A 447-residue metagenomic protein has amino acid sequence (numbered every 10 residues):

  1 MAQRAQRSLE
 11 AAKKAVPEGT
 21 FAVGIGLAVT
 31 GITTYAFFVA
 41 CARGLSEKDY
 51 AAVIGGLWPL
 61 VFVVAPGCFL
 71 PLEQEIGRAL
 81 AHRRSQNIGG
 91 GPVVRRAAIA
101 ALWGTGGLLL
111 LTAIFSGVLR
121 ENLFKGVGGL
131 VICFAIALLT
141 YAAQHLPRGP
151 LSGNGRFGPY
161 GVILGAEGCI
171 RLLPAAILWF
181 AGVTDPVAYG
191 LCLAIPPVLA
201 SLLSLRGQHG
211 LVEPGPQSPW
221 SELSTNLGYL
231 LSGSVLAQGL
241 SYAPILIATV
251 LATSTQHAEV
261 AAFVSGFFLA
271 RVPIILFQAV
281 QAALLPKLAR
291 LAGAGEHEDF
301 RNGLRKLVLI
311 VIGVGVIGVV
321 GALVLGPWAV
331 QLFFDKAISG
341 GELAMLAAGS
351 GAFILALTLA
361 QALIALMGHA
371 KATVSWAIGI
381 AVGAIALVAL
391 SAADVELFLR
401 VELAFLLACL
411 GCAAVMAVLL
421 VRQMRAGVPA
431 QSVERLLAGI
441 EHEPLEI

Functional and structural regions predicted by a protein language model:
A2-K14, G158-V162, G182, P186-C192 (+3 more regions): Interhelical loop/hinge segments that connect adjacent transmembrane helices in multipass membrane
K14-T30, T34, G56-L57, F69-G117 (+2 more regions): Membrane-water interface segments that mark the loop-to-transmembrane alpha-helix transition
E18-F38, A166-E167, R171, Y189-S204 (+2 more regions): Transmembrane helical elements of multi-pass membrane transporters/channels
E47-K48, S116-C133, H257, L323-G351: Interfacial segments at transmembrane-helix termini and the short loops linking adjacent helices
K48-G55, P59, V131, H257-V272 (+1 more regions): Small-residue hotspots at the loop-to-helix junctions and early N-terminal turns of transmembrane alpha-helices
F69-S85, G266, A270, I274-G295 (+1 more regions): Helix-loop junctions and terminal segments of transmembrane helices in multi-pass membrane transport/translocation
G128-C133, G161-G210, I378-V382, E396-Q423: Hydrophobic alpha-helical transmembrane segments
L139-V162, E342-S375: Membrane-interface junctions at transmembrane-helix termini in multi-pass inner-membrane proteins
